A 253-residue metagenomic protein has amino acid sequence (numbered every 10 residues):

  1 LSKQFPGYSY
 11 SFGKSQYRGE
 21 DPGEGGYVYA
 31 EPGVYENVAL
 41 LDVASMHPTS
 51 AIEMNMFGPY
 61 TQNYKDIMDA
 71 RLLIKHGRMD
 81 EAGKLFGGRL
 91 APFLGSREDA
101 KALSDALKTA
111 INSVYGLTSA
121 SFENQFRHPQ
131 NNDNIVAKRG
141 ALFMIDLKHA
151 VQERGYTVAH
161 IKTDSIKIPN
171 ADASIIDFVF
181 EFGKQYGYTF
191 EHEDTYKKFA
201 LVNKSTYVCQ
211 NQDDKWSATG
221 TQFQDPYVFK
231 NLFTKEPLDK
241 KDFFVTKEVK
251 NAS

Functional and structural regions predicted by a protein language model:
L1-S253: Conserved acidic
